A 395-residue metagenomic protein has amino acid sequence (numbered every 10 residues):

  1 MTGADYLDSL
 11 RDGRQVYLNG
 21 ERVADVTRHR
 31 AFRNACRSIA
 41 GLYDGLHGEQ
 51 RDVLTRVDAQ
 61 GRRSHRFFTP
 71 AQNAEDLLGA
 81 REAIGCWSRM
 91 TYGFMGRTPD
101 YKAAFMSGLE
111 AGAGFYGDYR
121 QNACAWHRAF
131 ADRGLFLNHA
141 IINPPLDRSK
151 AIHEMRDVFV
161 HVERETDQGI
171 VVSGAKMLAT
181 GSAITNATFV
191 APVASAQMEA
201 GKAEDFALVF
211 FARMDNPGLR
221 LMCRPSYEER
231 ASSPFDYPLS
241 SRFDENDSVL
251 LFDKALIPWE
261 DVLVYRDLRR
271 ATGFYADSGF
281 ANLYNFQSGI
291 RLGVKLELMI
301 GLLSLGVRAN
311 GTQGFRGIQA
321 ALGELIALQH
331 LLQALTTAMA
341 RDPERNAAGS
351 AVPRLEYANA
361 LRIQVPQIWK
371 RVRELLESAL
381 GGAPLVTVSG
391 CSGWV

Functional and structural regions predicted by a protein language model:
M1-V57: Acidic/polar, glycine-rich intrinsically disordered N-terminal extensions of enzymes
G20, E356-V395: Alpha-helix capping/hinge segments and adjacent helical runs
R33, R37, R128-A131, V171 (+5 more regions): Generic structural signal for well-ordered, non-transmembrane alpha-helical segments in soluble/cytosolic regions
D44-L137, A187: Internal helix-loop-helix
H139-R291: FAD-binding core of flavoproteins
I142, R308, A334-R341, K370-E377 (+1 more regions): Charged/polar positions within long, soluble alpha-helices
Q287-R345: Extended amphipathic alpha-helical segments enriched in small hydrophobics
G317-L328, S350-R362, C391-V395: Alpha-helical scaffold segments that form or flank carboxylate-/histidine-based iron centers
